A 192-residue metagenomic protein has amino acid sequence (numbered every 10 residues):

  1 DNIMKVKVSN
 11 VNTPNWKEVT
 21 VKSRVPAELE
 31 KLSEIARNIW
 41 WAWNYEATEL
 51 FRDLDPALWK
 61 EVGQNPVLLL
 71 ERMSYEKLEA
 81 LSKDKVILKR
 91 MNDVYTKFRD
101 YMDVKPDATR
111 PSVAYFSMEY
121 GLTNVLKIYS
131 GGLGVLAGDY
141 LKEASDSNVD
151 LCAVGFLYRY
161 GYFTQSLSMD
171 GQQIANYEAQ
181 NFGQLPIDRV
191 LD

Functional and structural regions predicted by a protein language model:
N2-D192: Catalytic cores of carbohydrate-active enzymes across secretory and cytosolic contexts
